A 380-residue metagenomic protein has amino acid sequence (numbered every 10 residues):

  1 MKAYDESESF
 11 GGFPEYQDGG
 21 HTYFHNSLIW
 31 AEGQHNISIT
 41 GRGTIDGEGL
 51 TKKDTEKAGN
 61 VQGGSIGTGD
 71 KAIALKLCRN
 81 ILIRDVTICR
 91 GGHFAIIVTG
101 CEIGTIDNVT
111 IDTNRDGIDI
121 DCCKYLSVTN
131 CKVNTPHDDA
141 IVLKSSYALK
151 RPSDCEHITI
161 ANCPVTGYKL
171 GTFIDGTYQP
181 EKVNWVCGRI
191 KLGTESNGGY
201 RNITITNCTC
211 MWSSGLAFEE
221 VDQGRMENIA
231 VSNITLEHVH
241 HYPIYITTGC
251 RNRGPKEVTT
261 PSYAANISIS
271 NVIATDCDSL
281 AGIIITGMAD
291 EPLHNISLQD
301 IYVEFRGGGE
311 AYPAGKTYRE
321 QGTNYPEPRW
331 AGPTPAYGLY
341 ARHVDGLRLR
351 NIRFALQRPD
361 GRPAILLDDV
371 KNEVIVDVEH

Functional and structural regions predicted by a protein language model:
M1-H380: Extracellular/periplasmic carbohydrate-active domains that bind, remodel, or depolymerize complex polysaccharides
